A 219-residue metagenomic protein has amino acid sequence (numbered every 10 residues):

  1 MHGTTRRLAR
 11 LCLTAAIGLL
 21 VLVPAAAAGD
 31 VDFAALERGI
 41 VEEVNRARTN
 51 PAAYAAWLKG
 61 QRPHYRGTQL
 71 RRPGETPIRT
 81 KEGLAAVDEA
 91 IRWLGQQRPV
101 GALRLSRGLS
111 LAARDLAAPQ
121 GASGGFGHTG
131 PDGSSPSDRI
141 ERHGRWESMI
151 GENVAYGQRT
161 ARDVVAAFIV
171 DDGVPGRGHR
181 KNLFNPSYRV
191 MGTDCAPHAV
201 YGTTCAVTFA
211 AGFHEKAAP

Functional and structural regions predicted by a protein language model:
M1-R7: N-terminal secretory signal peptides that target proteins for export/translocation
A9-C12, Y188: Short beta-strand-initiation
C12-L22: Bacterial N-terminal signal peptides
A26-D30: Boundary at the C-terminal end of the N-terminal hydrophobic targeting segment
V31-H143, R180, P186: Short, well-ordered surface patches within globular domains
R107-E215: A well-ordered secondary-structure block
A218-P219: Short, solvent-exposed mixed-charge patches
